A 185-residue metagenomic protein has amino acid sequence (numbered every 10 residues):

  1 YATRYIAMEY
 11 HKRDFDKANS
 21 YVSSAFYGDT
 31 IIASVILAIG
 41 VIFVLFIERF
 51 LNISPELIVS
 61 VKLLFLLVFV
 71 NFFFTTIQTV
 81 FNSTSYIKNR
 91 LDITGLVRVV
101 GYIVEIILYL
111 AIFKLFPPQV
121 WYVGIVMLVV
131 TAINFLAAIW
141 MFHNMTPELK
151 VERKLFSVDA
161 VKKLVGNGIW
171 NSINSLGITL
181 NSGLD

Functional and structural regions predicted by a protein language model:
Y1-K12, F26, I87, T146-E148: Helix-loop junctions and terminal segments of transmembrane helices in multi-pass membrane transport/translocation
R13-S23, S34-V68, L115-I125, V151: Membrane-interface helix-capping segments at transmembrane helix termini in multi-pass transporters
S24, A33, F72, G101-I106 (+2 more regions): Residue-level recognition of pore/gate-forming positions within transmembrane alpha-helices of multi-pass
D29, A33, L64-V68, F72 (+4 more regions): Residue-level signature of transmembrane alpha-helical cores of multipass secondary-active transporters and flippases
I42-L45, P55-Q78, I107, A132-I133 (+1 more regions): Alpha-helical transmembrane segments of multi-pass membrane proteins
F73-V97, L110, W121: Membrane-interface junctions at transmembrane-helix termini in multi-pass inner-membrane proteins
N89-D92, I103-L136, W140, N144: Membrane-interface helix-loop junctions in multi-pass transport and translocation proteins
V120-G124, A138-G183: Interhelical loop/hinge segments that connect adjacent transmembrane helices in multipass membrane
